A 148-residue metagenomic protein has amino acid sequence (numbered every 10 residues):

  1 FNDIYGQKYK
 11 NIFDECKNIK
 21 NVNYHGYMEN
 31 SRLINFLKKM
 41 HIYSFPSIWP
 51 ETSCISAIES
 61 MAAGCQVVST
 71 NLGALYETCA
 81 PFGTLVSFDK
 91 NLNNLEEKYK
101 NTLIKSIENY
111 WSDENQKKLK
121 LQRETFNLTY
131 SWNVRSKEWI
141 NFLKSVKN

Functional and structural regions predicted by a protein language model:
N2-S31: Nucleotide-activated donor-binding/catalytic signature segment of Leloir-type glycosyltransferases, i.e., the conserved
E29-M40, A62: Short acidic alpha-helix that forms the nucleotide-activated donor recognition element in Leloir-type transferases
R32, I48-T52, A74: Active-site donor-sugar recognition loop in glycosyltransferases
I34, A57-A62, G73-E77: Short alpha-helical segment that forms part of, or immediately flanks, the ligand-binding pocket in carbohydrate-active
K38-T52: Acidic donor-binding loop of glycosyltransferase active sites
Q66-S69: Short hydrophobic beta-strand element within catalytic cores of glycosyltransferases and related nucleotide-activated
Y76-I107: Change "using UDP/GDP/dTDP sugars" to "using nucleotide sugars
N94-K100, W111-K147: A charged, aromatic-enriched C-terminal amphipathic alpha-helix characteristic of glycosyltransferases across folds
